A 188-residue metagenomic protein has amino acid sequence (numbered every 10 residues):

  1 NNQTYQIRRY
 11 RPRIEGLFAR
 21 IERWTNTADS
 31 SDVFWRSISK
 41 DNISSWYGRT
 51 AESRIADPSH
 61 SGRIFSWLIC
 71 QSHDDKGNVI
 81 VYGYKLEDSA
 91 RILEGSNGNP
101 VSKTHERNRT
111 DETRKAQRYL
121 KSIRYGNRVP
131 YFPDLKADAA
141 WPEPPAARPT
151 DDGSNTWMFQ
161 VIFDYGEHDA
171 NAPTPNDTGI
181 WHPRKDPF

Functional and structural regions predicted by a protein language model:
N1-F188: Conserved catalytic cores of ATP-dependent inositol ring kinases
